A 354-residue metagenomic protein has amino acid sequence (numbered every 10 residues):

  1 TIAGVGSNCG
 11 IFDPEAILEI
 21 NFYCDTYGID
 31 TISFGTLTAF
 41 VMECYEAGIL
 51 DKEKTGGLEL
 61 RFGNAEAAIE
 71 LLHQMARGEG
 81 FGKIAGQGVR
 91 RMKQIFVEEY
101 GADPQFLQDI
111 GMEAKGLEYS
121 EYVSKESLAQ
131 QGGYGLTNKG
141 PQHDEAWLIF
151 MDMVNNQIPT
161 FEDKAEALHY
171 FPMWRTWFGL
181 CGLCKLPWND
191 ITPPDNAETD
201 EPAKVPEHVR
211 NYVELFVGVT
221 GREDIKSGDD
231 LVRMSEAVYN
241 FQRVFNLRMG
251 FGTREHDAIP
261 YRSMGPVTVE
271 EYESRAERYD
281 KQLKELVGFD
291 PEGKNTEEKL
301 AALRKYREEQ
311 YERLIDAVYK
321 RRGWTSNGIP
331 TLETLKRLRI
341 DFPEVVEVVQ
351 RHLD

Functional and structural regions predicted by a protein language model:
T1-D354: Extended C-terminal regions of large enzymes
